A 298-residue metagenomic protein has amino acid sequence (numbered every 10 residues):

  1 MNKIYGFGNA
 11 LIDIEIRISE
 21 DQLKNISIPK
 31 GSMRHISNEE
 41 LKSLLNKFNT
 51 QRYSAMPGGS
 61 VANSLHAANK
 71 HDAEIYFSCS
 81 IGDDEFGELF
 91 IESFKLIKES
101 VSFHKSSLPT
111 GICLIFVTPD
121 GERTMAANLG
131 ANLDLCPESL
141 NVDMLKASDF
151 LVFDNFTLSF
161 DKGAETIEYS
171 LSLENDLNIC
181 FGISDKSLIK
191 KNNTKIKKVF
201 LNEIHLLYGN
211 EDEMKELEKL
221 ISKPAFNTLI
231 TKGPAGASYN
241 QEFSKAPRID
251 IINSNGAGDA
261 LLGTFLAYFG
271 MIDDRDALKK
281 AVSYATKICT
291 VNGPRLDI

Functional and structural regions predicted by a protein language model:
M1-A10, E15-R17, N25-K30, H35 (+1 more regions): Conserved phosphate-binding/catalytic region of the ribokinase-like
M1-Y76: Glycine-rich phosphate/adenosyl-contacting loop at the front of the ribokinase-like
F7-N9, C79-D83, V117-P119, N128 (+1 more regions): Cofactor-binding loop segments of dinucleotide-utilizing enzymes, especially the Rossmann-like FAD- and NAD(P)+-binding
A68, N210, G258: Short, conserved phosphate/pyrophosphate- and ester-handling motifs at nucleotide-, phospho-/glycolipid
S93-P109: A glycine-rich helix N-cap at a beta->alpha junction
H104-K105, I115-F160: Conserved phosphate-binding/catalytic loop of the ribokinase/pfkB sugar-kinase fold
F150-I221, A235-G236: Conserved beta-alpha-beta core of the PfkB/ribokinase-like small-molecule kinase fold
